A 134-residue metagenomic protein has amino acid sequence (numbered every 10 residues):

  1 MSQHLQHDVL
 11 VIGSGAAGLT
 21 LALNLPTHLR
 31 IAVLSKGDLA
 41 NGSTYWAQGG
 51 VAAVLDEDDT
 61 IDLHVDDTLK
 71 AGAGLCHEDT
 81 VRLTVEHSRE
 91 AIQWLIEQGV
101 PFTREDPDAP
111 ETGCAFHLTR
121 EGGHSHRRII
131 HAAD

Functional and structural regions predicted by a protein language model:
M1-Q6, H117-E121: A short, basic/flexible loop-to-alpha-helix module at the beginning of a structural domain
S2, H7-G18, A40-V54: Conserved N-terminal glycine/acidic-rich loop preference
V9-V33: N-terminal Rossmann-like FAD-binding beta1-loop-alpha1 element of flavoenzymes
K36-D134: Conserved N-terminal/central alpha/beta ligand/cofactor-binding core
